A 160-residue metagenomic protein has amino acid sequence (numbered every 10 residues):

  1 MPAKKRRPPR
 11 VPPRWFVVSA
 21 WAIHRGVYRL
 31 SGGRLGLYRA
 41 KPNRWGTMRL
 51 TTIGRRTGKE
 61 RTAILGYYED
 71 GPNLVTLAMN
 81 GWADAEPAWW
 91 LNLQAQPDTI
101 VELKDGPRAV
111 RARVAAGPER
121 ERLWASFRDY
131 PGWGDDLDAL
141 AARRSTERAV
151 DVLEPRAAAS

Functional and structural regions predicted by a protein language model:
M1-W21: Compositionally biased, charge-rich terminal segments
R14-E60: Short, conserved active-site entrance elements at the starts or edges of catalytic domains
L35-G36, T62-A63, L137-A139: A generic local structural motif
W45-G81: Short beta-strand segments
T52-T57, L103-D105, A157-A159: Short acidic, glycine-rich loop/turn motifs
E69-G71, A116-P118, A159: A generic structural motif
N80-R156: Short, structured beta-strand-loop surface elements
